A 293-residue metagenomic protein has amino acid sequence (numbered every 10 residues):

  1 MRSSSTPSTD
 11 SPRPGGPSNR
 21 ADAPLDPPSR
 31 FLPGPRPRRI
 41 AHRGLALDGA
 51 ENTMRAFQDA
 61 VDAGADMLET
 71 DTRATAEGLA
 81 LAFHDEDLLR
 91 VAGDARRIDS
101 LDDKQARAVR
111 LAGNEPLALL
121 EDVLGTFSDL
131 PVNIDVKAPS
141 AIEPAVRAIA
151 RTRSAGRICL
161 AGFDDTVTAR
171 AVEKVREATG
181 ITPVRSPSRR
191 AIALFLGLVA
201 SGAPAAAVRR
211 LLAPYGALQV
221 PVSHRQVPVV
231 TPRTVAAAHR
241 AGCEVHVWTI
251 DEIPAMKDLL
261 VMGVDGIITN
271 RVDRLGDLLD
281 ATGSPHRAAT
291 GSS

Functional and structural regions predicted by a protein language model:
M1-S293: Phosphate-group recognition and catalysis centered on beta-loop-alpha active-site segments
